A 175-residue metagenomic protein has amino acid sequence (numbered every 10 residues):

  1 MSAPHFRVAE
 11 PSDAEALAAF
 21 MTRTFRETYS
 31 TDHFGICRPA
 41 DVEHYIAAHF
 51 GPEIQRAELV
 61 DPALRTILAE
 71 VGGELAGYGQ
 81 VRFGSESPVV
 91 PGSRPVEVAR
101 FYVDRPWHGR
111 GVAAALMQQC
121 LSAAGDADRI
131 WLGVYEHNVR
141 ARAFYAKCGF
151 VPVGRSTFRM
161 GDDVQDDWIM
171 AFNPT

Functional and structural regions predicted by a protein language model:
S2-H5: Extreme N-terminal starter segment of soluble prokaryotic enzymes
V8-S12, A19-H108, A114-A123, N173-T175: Acetyl-CoA-dependent GNAT
S12, A16, V139-R140: Short alpha-helical
E15-A18, R82, G133, G161-D162: Glycine-centered flexibility motif
E74-A76, P106, R110, I130 (+2 more regions): Generic detector of intrinsically disordered, low-complexity, polar/charged segments
G92-A99, D128-T175: C-terminal "cap" of GNAT-fold acetyltransferases
